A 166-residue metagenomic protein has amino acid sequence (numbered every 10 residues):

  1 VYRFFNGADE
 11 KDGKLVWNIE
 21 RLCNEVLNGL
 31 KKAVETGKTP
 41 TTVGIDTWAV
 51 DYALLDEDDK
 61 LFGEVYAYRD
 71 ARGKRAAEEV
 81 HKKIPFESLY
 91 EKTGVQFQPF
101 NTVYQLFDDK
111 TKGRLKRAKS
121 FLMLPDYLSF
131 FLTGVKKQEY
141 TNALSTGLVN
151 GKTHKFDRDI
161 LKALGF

Functional and structural regions predicted by a protein language model:
V1-E64, K74, E91, R117: N-terminal glycine/serine-rich phosphate-binding loop of ATP-dependent small-molecule kinases, especially carbohydrate
L55, L89-F166: Gly/Ser/Thr-rich active-site cleft segment
E57-L61, E79, K83-I84, S88: Hydrophobic or amphipathic alpha-helical targeting/insertion segments
E64, A76, V80, F131: Residues that scaffold the ATP/ADP-binding catalytic core of kinase and kinase-like folds
D70: Carbohydrate-associated surface elements
G73-A76, F97-P99: Gly/Ser-rich phosphate-binding catalytic loop and adjacent alpha/beta segment that cradle a phosphoryl group at enzyme
